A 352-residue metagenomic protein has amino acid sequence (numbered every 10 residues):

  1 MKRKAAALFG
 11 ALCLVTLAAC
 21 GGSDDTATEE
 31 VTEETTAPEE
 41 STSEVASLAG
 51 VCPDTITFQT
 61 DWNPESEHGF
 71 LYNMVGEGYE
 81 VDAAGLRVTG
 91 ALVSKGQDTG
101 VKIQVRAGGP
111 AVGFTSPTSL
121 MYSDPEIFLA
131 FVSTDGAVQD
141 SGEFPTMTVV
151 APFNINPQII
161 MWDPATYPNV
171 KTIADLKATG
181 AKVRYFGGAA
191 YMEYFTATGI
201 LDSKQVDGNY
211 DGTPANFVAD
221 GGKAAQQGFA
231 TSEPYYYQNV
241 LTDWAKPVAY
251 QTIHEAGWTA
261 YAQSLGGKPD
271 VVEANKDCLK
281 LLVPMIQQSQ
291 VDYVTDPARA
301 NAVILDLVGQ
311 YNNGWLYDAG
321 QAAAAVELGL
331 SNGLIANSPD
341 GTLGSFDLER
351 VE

Functional and structural regions predicted by a protein language model:
M1-F9: Bacterial N-terminal signal peptides that target proteins for export
V15-A19: C-terminal motif of bacterial Sec signal peptides marking the signal peptidase cleavage site
C20-V31: Bacterial lipoprotein signal-peptidase II cleavage site
E44-Y210, F217, A224: Short, glycine-/small- and polar/acidic-enriched structural segments that line small-molecule recognition paths
V75-E80, A165, A181, T196 (+7 more regions): Sec-exported extracytoplasmic/periplasmic mature domains
E80-D98, P168, Y250-W258, E273 (+1 more regions): Short, solvent-exposed loop/beta-turn-alpha elements that line the ligand-binding surface or hinge of extracytoplasmic
P152-W162, D243-V271, V283: Periplasmic-binding protein-like
N275-E352: Secondary-structure end/capping motifs
